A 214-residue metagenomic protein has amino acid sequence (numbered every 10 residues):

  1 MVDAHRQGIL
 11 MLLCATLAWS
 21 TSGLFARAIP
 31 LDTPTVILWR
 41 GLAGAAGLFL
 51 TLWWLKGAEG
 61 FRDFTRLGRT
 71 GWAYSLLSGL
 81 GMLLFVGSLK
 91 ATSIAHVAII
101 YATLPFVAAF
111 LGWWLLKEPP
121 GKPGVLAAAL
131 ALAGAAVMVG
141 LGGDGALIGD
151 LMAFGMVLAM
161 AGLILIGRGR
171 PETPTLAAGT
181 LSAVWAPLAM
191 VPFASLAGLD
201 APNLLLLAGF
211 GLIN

Functional and structural regions predicted by a protein language model:
M1-L38, L42, A46, L76 (+4 more regions): Glycine-/small-residue-enriched transmembrane alpha-helix faces in small-molecule transporters and effluxers
G8-L12, T65-S75, P119-L132, G149-A153 (+2 more regions): Cytoplasmic-side transmembrane-helix entry/capping segments in multi-pass membrane proteins
A18, F49, L55-H96, Y101 (+2 more regions): Specific transmembrane alpha-helical segments of multi-pass solute transporters/efflux pumps, especially DMT/EamA
T35-L38, L42-A46, V86-K117, M156: Specific alpha-helical transmembrane segments that line the substrate/conduction pathway and gating interfaces
L48, L52, S78, L111 (+5 more regions): Hydrophobic transmembrane alpha-helices of multi-pass small-molecule transport proteins
F49-R62, F106-P120, A161-T173: C-terminal ends of transmembrane helices
L80-K90, A135-A146, A186-D200: Hydrophobic alpha-helical transmembrane segments in multi-pass integral membrane proteins
V97-T103, I166-W185: Helix-helix packing/entry segments at the starts of transmembrane helices
